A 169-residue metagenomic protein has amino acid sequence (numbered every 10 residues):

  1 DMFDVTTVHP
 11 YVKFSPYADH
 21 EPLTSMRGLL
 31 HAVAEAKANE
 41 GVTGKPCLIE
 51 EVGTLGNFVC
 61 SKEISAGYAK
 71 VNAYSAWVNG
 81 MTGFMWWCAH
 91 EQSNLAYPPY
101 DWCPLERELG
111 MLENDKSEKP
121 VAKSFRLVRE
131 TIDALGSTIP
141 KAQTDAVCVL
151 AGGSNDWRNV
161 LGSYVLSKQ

Functional and structural regions predicted by a protein language model:
D1-V59, E91, E130: Glycoside hydrolase catalytic-domain groove-lining segments
E40-Q169: Carbohydrate-binding surfaces of carbohydrate-active enzymes
